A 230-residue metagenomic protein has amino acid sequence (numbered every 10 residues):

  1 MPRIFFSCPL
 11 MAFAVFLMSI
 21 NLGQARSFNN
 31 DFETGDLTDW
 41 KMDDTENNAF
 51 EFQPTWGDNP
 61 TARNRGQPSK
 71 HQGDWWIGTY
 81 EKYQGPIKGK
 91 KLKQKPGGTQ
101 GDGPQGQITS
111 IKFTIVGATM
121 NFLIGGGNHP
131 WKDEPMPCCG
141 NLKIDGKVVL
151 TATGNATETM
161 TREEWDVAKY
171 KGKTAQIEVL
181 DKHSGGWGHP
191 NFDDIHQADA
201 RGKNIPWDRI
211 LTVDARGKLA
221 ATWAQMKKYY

Functional and structural regions predicted by a protein language model:
P9-S19: Bacterial N-terminal signal peptides
G23-S27: Boundary at the C-terminal end of the N-terminal hydrophobic targeting segment
F32, T119-G126, A175-D181: Extracellular beta-strand-rich recognition modules
D36-K88: Extracellular glycan-recognition surfaces and repeat-rich motifs
I77, K82-T119, T161-E164: Short beta-strands within extracellular/lumenal beta-sheet-rich domains
P104, H183-W207, A220: Extracellular carbohydrate recognition
V116, L123-P137, S184-W187: Extended, low-complexity, turn-rich repeat/linker tracts enriched in Gly/Pro/Ser/Thr and Asp/Glu that occur
C139-A175, L180-P190: Extracellular carbohydrate recognition and processing domains and analogous Trp-centered ligand-binding platforms
